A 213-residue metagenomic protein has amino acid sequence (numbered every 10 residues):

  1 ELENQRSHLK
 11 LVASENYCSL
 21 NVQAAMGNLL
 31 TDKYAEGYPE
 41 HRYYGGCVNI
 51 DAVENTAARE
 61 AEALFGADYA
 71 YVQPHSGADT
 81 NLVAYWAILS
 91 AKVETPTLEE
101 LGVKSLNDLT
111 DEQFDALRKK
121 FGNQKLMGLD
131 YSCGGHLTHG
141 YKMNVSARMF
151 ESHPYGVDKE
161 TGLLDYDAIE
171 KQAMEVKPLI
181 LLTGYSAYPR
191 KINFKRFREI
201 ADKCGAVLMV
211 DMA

Functional and structural regions predicted by a protein language model:
E1-R59, E199: N-terminal glycine-rich, Lys/His-bearing helix-loop that initiates the first secondary-structure elements of many
A35-T80, A87, E94-T97, L101-E112: Conserved N-terminal alpha-helix of the aminotransferase class I/II PLP-enzyme fold
A70-P74, G128-L129, L182-T183, L208-M212: General beta-strand structural signal in soluble alpha/beta enzymes
L82-W86, Y131, L137-K142, I192-R196: Short acidic, glycine/serine/threonine-rich loops at helix termini
A91-G135: Conserved PLP-anchoring active-site segment centered on the Schiff-base-forming lysine
G135-T183, K191: PLP-dependent aminotransferase-class I/II
P189-A213: Catalytic PLP-binding core of fold-type I/II PLP enzymes
